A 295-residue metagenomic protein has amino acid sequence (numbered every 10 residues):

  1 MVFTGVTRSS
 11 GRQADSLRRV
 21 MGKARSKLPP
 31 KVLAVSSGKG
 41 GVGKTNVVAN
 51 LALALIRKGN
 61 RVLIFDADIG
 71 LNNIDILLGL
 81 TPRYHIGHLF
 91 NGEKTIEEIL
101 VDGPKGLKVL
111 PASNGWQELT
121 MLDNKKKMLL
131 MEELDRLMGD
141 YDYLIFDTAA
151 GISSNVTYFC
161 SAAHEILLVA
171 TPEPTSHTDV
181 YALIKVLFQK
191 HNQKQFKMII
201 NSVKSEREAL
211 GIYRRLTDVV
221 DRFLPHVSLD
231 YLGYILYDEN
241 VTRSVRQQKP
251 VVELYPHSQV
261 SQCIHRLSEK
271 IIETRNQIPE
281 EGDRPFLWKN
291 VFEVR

Functional and structural regions predicted by a protein language model:
M1-K39: Extreme N-terminal, non-catalytic leader segments that precede Walker-type/kinase nucleotide-binding cores
V32-I96, Y143: Walker A/P-loop NTP-binding active-site region of P-loop NTPases, recognizing the glycine-rich GxxxxGKT/S
A67-G139, V245-Q247: P-loop/Walker-type NTP enzyme "switch/lid" segment
Y143, T148-Y237, R243: Conserved catalytic-core segment of NTP-binding enzymes
V245-C263: C-terminal boundary of histidine-terminating zinc-finger modules
Q262-R295: A cross-taxonomic marker for long C-terminal extensions/tails that follow the last structured domain
